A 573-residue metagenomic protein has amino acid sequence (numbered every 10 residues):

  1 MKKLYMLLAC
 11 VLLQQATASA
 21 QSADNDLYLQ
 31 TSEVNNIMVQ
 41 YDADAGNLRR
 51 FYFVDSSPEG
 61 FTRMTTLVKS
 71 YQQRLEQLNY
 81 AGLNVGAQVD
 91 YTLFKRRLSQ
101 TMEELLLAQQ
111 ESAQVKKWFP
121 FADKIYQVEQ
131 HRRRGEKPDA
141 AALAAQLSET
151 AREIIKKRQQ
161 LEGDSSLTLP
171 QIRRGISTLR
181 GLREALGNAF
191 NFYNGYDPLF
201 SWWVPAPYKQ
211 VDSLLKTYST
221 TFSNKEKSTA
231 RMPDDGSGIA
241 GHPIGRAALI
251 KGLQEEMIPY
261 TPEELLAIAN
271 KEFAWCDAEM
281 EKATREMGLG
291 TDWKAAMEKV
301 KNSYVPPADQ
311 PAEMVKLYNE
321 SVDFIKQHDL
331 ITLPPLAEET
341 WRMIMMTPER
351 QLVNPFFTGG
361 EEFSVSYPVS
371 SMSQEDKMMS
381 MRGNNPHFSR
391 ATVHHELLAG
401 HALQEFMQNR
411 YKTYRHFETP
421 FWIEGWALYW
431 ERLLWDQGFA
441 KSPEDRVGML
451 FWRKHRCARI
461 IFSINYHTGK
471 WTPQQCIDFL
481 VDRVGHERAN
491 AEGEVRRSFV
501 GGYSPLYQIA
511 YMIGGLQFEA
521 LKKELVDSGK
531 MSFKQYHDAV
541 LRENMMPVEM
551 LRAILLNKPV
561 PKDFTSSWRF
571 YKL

Functional and structural regions predicted by a protein language model:
M1-D26: Bacterial Sec-dependent N-terminal signal peptides
Q21-L573: N-terminal maturation segment of proteins
